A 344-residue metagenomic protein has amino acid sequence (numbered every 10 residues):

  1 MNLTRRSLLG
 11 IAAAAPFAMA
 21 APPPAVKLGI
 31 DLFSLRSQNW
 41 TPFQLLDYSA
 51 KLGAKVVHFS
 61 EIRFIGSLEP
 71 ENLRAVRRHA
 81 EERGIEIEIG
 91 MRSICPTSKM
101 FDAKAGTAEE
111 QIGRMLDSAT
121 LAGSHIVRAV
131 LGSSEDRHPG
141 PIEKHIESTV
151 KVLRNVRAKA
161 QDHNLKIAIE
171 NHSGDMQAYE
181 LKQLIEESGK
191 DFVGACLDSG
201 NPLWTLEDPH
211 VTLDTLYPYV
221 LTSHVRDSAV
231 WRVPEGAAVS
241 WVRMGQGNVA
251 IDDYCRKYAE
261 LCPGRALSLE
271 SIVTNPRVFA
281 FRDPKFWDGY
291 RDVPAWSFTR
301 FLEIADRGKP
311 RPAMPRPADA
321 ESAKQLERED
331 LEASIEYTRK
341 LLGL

Functional and structural regions predicted by a protein language model:
N2-L3, L9-A13, P22-K27, F43-L45 (+3 more regions): Histidine-acidic metal/acid-base catalytic patches
P16-A21, H79-I87, S98-G194: Active-site acidic/histidine proton-transfer and metal-coordination neighborhood in alpha/beta enzyme cores
M19-W40: C-terminal segment of N-terminal export signals and the immediately downstream linker at the start of the mature
V26-D31, V57-F59, I87-M91, V127-A129 (+4 more regions): Hydrophobic faces of well-ordered beta-strands that scaffold small-molecule active sites in alpha/beta enzyme cores
F33-L35, S60-F64, R92-C95, G132-S134 (+4 more regions): Active-site beta-loop-alpha junctions enriched in small/polar residues
Q44-I62, G123: Catalytic domains of carbohydrate-active enzymes, especially glycoside hydrolases
H58-R77, S133-R137: Glycine-rich, proline-tolerant flexible connector loops at the mouths of alpha/beta enzymes
L68-A75, A103-Q111, G140-S148, M176 (+3 more regions): Alpha-helix N-cap and loop-to-helix initiation/capping positions
